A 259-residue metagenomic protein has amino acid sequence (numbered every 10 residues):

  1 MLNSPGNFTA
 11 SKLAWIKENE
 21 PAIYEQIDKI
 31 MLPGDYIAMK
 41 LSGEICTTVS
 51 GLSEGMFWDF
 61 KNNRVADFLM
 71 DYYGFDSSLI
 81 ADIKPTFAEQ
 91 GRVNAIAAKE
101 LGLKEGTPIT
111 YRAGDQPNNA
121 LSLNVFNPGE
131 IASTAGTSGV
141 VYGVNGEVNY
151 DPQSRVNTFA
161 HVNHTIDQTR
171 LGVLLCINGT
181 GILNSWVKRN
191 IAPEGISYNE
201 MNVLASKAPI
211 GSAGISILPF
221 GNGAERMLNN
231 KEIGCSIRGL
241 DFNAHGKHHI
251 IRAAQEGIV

Functional and structural regions predicted by a protein language model:
M1-C46, G51, M56-G74, A95-V259: Active-site core segments that coordinate phosphate-bearing ligands/cofactors across diverse enzyme families
D59-K61, T86-Q90: Short beta-strand to alpha-helix junction loop
Y73-A88: A conserved helix-loop-beta module that forms one wall/lid of the active-site cleft in ATP-utilizing catalytic domains
